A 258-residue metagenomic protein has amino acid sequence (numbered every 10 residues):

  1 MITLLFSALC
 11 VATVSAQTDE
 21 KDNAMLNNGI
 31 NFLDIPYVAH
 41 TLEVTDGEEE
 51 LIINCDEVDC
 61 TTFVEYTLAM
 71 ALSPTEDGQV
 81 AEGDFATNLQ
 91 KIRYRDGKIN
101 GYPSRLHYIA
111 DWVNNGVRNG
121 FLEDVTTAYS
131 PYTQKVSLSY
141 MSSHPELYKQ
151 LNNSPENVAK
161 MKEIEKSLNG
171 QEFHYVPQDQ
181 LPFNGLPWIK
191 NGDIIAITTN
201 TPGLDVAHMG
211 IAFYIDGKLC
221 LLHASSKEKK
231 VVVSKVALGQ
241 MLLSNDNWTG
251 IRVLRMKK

Functional and structural regions predicted by a protein language model:
M1-T18: Bacterial Sec-dependent N-terminal signal peptides
E20-N23, L42: Start-of-domain marker
D22-P36: Sequence/structural signature of beta-propeller domains
H40-Q171, K190, Y214, H223-S226: Acidic/His-rich structured neighborhood in mature extracellular/periplasmic domains
F173-G185, T199: Short alpha-helix capping/helix-loop boundary micro-motifs
K190-K258: C-terminal soluble interaction/assembly domains
